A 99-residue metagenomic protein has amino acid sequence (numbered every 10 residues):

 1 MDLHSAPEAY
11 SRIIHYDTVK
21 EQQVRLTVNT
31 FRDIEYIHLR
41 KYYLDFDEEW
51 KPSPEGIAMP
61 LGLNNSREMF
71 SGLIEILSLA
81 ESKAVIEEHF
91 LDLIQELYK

Functional and structural regions predicted by a protein language model:
M1-V19: Negatively charged, low-complexity tracts enriched in Asp/Glu with abundant Ser/Thr
Y10, Y16, Y36, Y42-Y43 (+1 more regions): Sequence-level detector for tyrosine residue identity
S11-R12, Q22, R32, A84: Residue-level marker of intrinsically disordered, low-complexity segments enriched for small/polar residues
V24-E55: A short, structured beta-strand/loop element
E55-K99: Mixed-charge, Lys/Arg-enriched low-complexity segments
